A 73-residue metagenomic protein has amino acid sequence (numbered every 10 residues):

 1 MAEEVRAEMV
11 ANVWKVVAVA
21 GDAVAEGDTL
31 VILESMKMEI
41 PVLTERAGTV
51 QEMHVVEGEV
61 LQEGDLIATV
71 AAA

Functional and structural regions predicted by a protein language model:
M1-N12, I32-E45, A72: Short beta-strand-turn/beta-hairpin segments enriched in glycine/proline and small hydrophobics that form edge-strand
K15-A23, E52-V55: Short histidine-centered loop motifs in beta-beta connectors
V16, V31, M53, A68-V70: Preference for bulky hydrophobic residues occupying beta-strand positions in well-ordered beta-sheet regions
G21-L30, S35, G58-I67: A structural signal for short beta-strand/turn segments enriched in small hydrophobics and glycine
A25, A72-A73: Generic C-terminal helix-cap and adjacent flexible tail
I40, E52-M53, G64: Intrinsic disorder/low-complexity segments enriched in polar/small residues
